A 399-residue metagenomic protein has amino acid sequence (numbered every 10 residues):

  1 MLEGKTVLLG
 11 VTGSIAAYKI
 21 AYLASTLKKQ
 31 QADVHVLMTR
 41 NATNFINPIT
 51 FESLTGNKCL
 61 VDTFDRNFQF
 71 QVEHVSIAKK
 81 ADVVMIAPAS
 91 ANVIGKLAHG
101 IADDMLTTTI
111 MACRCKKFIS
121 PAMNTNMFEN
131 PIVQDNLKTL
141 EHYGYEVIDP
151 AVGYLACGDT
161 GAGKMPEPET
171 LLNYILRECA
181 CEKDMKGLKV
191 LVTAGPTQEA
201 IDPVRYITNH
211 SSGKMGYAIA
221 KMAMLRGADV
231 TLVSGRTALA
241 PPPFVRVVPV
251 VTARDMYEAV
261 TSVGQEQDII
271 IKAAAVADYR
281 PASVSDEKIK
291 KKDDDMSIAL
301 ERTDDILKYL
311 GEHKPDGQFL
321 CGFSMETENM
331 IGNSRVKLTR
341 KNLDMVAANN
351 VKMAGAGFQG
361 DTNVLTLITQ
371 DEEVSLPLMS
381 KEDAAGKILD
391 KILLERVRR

Functional and structural regions predicted by a protein language model:
M1-F118, N124-G213, Y217-R399: A cross-family phosphate/adenosyl-ligand binding-site feature
